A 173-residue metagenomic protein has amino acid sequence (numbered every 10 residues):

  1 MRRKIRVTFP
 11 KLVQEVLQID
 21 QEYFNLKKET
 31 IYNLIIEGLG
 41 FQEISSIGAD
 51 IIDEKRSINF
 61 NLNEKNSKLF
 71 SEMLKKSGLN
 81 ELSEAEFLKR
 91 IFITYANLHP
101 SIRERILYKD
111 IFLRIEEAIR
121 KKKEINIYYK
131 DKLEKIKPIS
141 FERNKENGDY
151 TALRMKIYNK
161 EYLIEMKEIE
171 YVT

Functional and structural regions predicted by a protein language model:
M1, I52, K145-N147: Short, ordered beta-strand-loop transition motifs
P10-T30, E64-E86, R90: Surface-exposed, Lys/Arg-rich phosphate-binding patches that contact polyanionic backbones
E22, Q42-K75, N97-Y128: Short, positively charged interaction helices/loops
Y23-A49, N80-R105: Short, basic amphipathic alpha-helical segments that act as recognition/interaction helices in nucleic-acid-binding
T94-T173: Core beta-strand-centered patch of the WYL/Sm-like small regulatory domain
